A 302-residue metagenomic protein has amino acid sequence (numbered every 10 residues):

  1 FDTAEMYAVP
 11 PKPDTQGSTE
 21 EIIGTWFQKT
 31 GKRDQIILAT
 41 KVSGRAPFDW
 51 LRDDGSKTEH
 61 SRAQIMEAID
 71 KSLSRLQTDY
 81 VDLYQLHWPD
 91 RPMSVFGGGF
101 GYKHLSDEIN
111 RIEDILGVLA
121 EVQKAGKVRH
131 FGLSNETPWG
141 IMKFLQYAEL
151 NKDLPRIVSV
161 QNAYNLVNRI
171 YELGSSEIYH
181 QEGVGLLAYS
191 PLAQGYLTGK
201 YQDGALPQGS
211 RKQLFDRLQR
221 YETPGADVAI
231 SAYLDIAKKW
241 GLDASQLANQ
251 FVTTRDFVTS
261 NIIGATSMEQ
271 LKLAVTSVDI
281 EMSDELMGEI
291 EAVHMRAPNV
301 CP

Functional and structural regions predicted by a protein language model:
F1, V81, F131: Glycine-centered flexible beta-alpha turn that most often forms the glycine-rich phosphate-binding loop
D2-V42, M66, D79, K124: N-terminal binding-site loop/beta-alpha segment at the start of enzyme catalytic domains that lines or forms
V9, P89-A292: Beta/alpha (TIM)-barrel catalytic core signal, keyed to glycine-rich beta->alpha loops juxtaposed to Asp/Glu that bind
V9-G17, G44-E59, P92-G101: Surface-exposed, active-site-proximal loop segments in enzymatic domains
E20-K32, M66-Y80, G174-G183, L286: Short amphipathic alpha-helices and their capping/turn segments at secondary-structure boundaries
I37-K41, L83-L86, L187-S190: Non-cysteine beta-strand/loop elements that form the S-adenosyl-L-methionine
S61-R75, L116-G117, I141-L145: Short, acidic/polar
S74-G97: Active-site groove signature of glycoside hydrolases
